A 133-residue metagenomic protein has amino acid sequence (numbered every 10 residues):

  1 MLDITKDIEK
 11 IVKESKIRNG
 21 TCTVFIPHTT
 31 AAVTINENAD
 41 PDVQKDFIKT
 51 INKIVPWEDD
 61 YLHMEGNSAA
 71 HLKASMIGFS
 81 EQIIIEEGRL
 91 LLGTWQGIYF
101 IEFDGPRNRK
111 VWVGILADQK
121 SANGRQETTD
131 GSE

Functional and structural regions predicted by a protein language model:
M1-R125, D130-E133: Active-site histidine-anchored catalytic micro-motif
